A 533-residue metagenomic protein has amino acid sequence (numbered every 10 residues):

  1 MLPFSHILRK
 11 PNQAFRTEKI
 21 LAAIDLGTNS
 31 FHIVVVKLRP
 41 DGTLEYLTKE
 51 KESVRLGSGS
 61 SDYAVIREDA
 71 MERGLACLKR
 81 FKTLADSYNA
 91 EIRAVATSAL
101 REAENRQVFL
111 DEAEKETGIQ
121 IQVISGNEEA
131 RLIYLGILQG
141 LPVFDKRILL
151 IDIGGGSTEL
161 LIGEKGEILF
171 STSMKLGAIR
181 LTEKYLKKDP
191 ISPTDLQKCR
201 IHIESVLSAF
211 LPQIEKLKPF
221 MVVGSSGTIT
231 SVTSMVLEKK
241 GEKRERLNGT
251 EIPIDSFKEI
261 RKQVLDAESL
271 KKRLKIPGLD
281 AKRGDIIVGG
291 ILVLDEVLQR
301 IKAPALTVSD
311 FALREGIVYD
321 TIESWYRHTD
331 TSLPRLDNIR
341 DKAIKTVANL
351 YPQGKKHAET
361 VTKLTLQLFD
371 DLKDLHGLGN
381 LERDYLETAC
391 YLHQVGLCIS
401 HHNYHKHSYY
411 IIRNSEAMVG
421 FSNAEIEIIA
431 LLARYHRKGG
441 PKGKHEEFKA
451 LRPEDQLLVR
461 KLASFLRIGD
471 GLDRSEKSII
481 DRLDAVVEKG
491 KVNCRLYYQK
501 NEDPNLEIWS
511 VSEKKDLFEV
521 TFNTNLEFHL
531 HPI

Functional and structural regions predicted by a protein language model:
M1-I20: Non-catalytic pre-domain segments flanking phosphatase-related domains
S5, L21, G59-Y88, T97-N105 (+8 more regions): Helical "lid/coupling" subdomains associated with nucleotide-phosphate turnover
F15-E45: N-terminal basic/disordered segments at the start of proteins
F31-V35, T158-I162, V232-T233: Short beta-strand scaffold segments in enzyme catalytic cores
G42-V54, A85-D86: N-terminal glycine-rich anion-binding loops that anchor highly charged ligand groups
R147-S157, L161: A generic, well-ordered mixed alpha/beta core segment in the N-terminal half of proteins
D503-L517: Extended Gly/Ser/Thr-rich low-complexity repeat segments, especially those forming or decorating extracellular
T521-I533: A short amphipathic beta-strand at an alpha->beta junction
